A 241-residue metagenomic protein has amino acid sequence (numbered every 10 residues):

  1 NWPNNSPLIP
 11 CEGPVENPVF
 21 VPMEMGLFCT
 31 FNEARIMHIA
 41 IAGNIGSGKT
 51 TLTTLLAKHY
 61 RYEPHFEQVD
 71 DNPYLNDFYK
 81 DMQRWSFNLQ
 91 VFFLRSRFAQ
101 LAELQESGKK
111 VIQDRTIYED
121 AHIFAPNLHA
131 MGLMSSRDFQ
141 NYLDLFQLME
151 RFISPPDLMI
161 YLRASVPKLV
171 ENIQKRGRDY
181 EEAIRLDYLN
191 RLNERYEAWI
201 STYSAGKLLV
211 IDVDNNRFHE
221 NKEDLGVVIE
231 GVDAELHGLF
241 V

Functional and structural regions predicted by a protein language model:
I41: Hydrophobic anchor at the beta1->P-loop junction of P-loop NTPases
N44: P-loop (Walker A) phosphate-binding loop of NTP-binding proteins
K49: Conserved lysine of the Walker
K58-S96: Conserved substrate/cofactor phosphate-moiety recognition/catalytic segment in nucleotide-dependent phosphotransferases
W85-S154: Glycine-rich phosphate-binding loop used to anchor ATP phosphates in small-molecule kinases, encompassing both
I123-E197: A glycine- and Lys/Arg-enriched "phosphate-lid" helix/loop adjacent to the NTP-binding pocket of small-molecule kinases
V170-V241: NTP-dependent small-molecule kinase module
